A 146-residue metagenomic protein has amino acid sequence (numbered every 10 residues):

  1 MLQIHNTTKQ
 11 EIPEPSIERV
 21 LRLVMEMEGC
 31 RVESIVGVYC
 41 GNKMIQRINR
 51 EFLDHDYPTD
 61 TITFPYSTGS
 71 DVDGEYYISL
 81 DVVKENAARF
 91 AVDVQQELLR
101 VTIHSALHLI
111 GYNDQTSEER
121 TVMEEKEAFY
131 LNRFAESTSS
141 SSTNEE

Functional and structural regions predicted by a protein language model:
M1-L98, I110-E146: An acidic/histidine-cluster motif and surrounding catalytic segment that typifies divalent-metal-assisted enzyme active
I103, L107-G111: Short active-site segment of divalent metal-dependent hydrolases/proteases that encodes the spacing between
